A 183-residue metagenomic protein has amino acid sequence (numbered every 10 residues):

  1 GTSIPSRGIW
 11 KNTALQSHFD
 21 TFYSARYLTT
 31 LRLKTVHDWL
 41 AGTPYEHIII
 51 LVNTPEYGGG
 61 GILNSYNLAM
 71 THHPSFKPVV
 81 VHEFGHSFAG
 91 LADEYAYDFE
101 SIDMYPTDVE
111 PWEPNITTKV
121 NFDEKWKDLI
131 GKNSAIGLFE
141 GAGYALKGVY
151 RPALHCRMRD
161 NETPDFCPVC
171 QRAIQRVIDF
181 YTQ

Functional and structural regions predicted by a protein language model:
G1-H37: Propeptide-to-catalytic entry region of secreted or membrane-anchored zinc metalloproteases
S3-P5, T35-Y45, I50-N67: Catalytic zinc-binding patch centered on the HExxH motif and its immediate surroundings that defines zinc-dependent
L40, N53, F88, A92 (+2 more regions): Sec/Tat-exported extracytoplasmic proteins
H47-L51, V79-V80, H86-G90, C156-D160: Structural recognition of the beta-strand scaffold that forms the well-ordered cores of secreted hydrolase catalytic
T54-G59, P74-F76, E94-Y95, T163-P164: Solvent-exposed loop/turn segments at secondary-structure junctions within structured extracellular/periplasmic domains
G59-E83: Short pre-active-site segment immediately N-terminal to the catalytic Zn-binding motif
F84-E100: Catalytic Zn2+-binding segment of zinc metalloproteases
Y95-Q183: Replace "(M1/M4/M9/M12/WLM)" with "(e.g., M1/M4/M8/M9/M12/M26/WLM)" and add "not limited to" to clarify scope
